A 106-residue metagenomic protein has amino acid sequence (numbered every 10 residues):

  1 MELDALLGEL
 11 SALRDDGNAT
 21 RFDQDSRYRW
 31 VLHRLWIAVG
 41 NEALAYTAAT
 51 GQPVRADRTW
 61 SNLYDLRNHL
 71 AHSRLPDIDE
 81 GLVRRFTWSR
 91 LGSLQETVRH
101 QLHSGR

Functional and structural regions predicted by a protein language model:
M1-R106: Solvent-exposed interaction patches of small proteins and small membrane subunits
